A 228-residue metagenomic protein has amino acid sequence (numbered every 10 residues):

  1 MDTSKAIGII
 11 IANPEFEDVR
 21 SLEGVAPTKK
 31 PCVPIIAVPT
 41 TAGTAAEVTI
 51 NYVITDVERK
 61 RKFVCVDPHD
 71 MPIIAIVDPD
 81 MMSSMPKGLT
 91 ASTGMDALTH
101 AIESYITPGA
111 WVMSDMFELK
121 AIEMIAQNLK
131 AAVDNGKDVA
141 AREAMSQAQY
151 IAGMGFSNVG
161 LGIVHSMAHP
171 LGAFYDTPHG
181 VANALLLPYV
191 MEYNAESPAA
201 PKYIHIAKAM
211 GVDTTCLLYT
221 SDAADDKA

Functional and structural regions predicted by a protein language model:
M1-D80: Glycine/threonine-rich beta-strand-loop-alpha-helix active-site module that forms ligand/phosphate-binding
T3-I7, I11, A101-I102, I125-N128 (+4 more regions): Buried hydrophobic packing segments
I9-N13, G24, N158, A173 (+1 more regions): Short, well-ordered alpha-helices that flank and scaffold nucleotide-derived cofactor binding pockets
N51-V159: Carboxylate- and glycine-rich phosphate/diphosphate-binding segment that chelates Mg2+/Mn2+
A131-A140, S197, G211-L218: Short, glycine- and charge-enriched coil/turn segments that flank and shape catalytic ligand pockets
V159-T215: C-terminal catalytic subdomain
Y219-A228: Single conserved hydrophobic/aromatic residue that forms the stacking wall/gate of nucleotide- or nucleobase-binding
